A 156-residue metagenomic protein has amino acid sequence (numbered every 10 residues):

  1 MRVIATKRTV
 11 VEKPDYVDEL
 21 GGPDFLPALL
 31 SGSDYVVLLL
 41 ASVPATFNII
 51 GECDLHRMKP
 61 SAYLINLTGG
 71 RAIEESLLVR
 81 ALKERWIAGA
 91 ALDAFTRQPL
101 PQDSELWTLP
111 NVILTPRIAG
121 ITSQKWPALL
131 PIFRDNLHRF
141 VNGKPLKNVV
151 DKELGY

Functional and structural regions predicted by a protein language model:
M1-R2: Residues at the starts of beta-strands that form the adenosine-phosphate
T6: The conserved SAM/SAH-binding core of class I Rossmann-like methyltransferase domains, concentrating on the hydrophobic
V10-E105: Rossmann-like adenosine-cofactor binding region
S61, L67-Y156: Rossmann-like dinucleotide-binding domain for NAD(H)/NADP(H)
